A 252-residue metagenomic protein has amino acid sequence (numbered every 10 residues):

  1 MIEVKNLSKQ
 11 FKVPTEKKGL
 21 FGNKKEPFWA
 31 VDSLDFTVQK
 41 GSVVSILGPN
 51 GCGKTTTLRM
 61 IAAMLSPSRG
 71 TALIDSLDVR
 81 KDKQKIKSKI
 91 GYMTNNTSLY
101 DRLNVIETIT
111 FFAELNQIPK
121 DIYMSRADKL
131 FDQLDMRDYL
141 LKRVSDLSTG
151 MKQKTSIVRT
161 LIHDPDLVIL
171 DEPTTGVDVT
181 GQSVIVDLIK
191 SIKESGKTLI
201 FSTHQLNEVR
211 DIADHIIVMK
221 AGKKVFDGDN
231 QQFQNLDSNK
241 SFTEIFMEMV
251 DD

Functional and structural regions predicted by a protein language model:
G70-K81, K85-I86: Conserved ABC transporter NBD signature motif
T110, E114, D121-Y139: Conserved ABC ATPase "signature" region
R143-L147: Conserved ABC ATPase signature
D164: Conserved catalytic motifs of ABC-family nucleotide-binding domains
V168-D171: Catalytic Walker B motif of ABC-type/P-loop ATPase nucleotide-binding domains
V209-D211: A short, surface-exposed alpha-helical micro-motif characterized by mixed small hydrophobic and charged/polar residues
